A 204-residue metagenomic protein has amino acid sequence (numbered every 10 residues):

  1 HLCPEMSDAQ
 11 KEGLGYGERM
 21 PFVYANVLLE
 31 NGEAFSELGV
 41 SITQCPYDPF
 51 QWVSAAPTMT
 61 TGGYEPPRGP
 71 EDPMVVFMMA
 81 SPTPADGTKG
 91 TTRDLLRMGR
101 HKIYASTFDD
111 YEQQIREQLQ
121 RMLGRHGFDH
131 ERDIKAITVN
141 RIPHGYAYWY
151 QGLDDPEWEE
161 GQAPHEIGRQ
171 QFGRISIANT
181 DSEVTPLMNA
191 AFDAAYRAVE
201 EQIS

Functional and structural regions predicted by a protein language model:
H1-S41: Glycine-rich loop(s) and the adjacent beta-strand/alpha-helix scaffold that form part
L28-E30, A34-S204: Conserved flavin/dinucleotide-binding core of flavoenzymes
